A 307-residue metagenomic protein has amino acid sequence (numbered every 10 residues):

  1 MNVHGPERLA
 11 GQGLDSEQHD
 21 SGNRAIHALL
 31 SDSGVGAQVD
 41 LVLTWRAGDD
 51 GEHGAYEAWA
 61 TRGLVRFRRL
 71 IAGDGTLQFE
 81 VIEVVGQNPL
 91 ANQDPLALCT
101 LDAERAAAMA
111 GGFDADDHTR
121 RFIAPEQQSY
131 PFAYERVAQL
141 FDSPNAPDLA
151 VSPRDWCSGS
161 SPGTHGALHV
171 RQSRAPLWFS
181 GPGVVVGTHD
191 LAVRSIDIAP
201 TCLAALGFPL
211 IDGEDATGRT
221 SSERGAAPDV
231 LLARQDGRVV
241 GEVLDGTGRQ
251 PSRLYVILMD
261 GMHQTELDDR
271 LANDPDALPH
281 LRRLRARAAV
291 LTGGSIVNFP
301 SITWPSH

Functional and structural regions predicted by a protein language model:
M1, A150-S152, L177-F179, I198-C202 (+2 more regions): Beta-strand elements within well-structured catalytic alpha/beta cores of enzymes that handle phosphate/sulfate esters
M1, Q264-H307: Active-site nucleophile/metal-coordination loop of metallo-enzymes that catalyze phosphate/sulfate and related
N2-V186, R194-S195, A199-T201: Active-site neighborhoods of enzymes that stabilize oxyanions during catalysis
G22-A25, S195-I198, D236, H263 (+1 more regions): Stable alpha-helical elements in mature extracytoplasmic
L41-V42, A138, D212-E214, T292-V297: Surface-exposed patches in mature extracellular/periplasmic domains of secreted proteins
V42-E52, W59-A60, F208-Q250: Polar, surface-exposed loop/tail segments that function as active-site lids or cofactor/substrate-recognition elements
D155-S158, G183-V185, G261-Q264, V297-S301: Solvent-exposed loop/turn segments at secondary-structure junctions within structured extracellular/periplasmic domains
V186-D190, D245, T265-R270: Second-shell loop/turn segments in exported
